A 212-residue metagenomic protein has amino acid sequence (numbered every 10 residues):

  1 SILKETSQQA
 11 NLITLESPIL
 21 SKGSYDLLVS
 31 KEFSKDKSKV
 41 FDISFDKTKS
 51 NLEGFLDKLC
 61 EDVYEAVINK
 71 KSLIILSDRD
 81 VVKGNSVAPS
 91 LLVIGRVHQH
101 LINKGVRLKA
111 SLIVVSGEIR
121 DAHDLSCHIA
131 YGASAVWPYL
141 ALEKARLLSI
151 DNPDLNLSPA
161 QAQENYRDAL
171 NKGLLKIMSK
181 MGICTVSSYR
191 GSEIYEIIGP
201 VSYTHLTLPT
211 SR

Functional and structural regions predicted by a protein language model:
S1-L59, Y64-I68: Extended, highly charged accessory segments
S38-G54, L73-N85, A110-S111, L155-P159: Glycine- and acidic
L59-K83, Q163, L170-I198: Amphipathic alpha-helical packing elements
E61, L92-Q99, N165: Alpha-helical scaffolding segments of alpha/beta enzyme cores, especially the outer helices of TIM-barrel or partial
K70-V97, R107-K109, A122-H123: Conserved structured catalytic cores and adjacent interaction surfaces of nucleotide-binding/hydrolyzing enzymes
Q99, N103-Y139, E143, L147-S149 (+1 more regions): Phosphate/diphosphate-binding loops
T204-T210: Conserved small/polar residues in nucleotide/adenosyl-binding loops
